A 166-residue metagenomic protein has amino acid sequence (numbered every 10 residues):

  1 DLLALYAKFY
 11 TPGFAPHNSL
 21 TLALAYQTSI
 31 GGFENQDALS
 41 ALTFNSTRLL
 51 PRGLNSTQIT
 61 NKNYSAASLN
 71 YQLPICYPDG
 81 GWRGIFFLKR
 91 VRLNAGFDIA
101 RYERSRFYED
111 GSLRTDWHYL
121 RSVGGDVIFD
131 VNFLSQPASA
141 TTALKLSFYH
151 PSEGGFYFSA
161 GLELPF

Functional and structural regions predicted by a protein language model:
D1-G96, E103-S105, D110-L113, L162: C-terminal outer-membrane beta-barrel translocator/porin domains of Gram-negative envelope proteins and their
D1-Y6, D126-T141: Surface-exposed extracellular loop regions of Gram-negative outer-membrane beta-barrel proteins
L2, K62-Y64, L120-S122, G155-Y157: Membrane-spanning beta-strands of outer-membrane beta-barrel proteins
A15-H17, S135-P137, E153: A cross-taxa feature marking solvent-exposed loop/turn segments within ectodomains of secreted and single-pass membrane
C76, I99-R104, N132-L134, Y149-E153: Short Gly/Pro-enriched loop/turn and capping motifs at secondary-structure junctions
S112-R114, S122-V131: Short glycine-rich, acidic/polar surface loops and turns
G124-G125, G155-F166: Outer-membrane beta-barrel "beta-signal"
T141-Y149: Low-complexity, intrinsically disordered Gly/Pro/Thr-rich segments
